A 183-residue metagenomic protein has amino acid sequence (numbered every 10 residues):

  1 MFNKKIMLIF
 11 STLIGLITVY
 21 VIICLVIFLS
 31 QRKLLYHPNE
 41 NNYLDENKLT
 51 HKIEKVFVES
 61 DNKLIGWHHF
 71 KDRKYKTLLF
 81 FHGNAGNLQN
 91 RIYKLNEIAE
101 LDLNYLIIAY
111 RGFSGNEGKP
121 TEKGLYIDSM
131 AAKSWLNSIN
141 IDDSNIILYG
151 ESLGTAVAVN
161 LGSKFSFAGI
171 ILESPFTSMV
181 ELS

Functional and structural regions predicted by a protein language model:
M1-V19: N-terminal Sec-pathway targeting helices
I17-V58: An N-terminal hydrophobic leader/cap segment in hydrolases
H37, E100, L172: Phosphate-coordinating loops and pocket residues in cytosolic domains that bind phosphorylated ligands
N39, R91-I92, S183: Short, flexible helix/strand-to-coil boundary loops that buttress conserved ligand/catalytic motifs in alpha/beta
N41, D72, F176-S178: Active-site/binding-pocket entry motifs
D61-W135, I139, S144, E151 (+2 more regions): Membrane-embedded segments
L148-G150, E173: Short beta-strand immediately N-terminal to the catalytic nucleophile in serine-hydrolase-like folds
T155-S183: Hydrolase active-site cap/lid region
